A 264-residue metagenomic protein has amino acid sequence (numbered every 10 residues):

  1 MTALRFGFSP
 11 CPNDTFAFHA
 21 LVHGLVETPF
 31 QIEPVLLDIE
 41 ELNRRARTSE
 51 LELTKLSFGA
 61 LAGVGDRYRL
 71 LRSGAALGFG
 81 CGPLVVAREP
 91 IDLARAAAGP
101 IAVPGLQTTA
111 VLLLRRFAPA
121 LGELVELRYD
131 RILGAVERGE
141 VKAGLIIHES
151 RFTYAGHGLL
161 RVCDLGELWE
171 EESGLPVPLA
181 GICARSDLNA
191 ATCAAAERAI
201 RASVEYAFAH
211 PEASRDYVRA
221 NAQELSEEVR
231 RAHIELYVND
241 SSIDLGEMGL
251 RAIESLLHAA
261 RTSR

Functional and structural regions predicted by a protein language model:
T2-H23, P83-K142, E149, R251-S255: Bilobed "Venus flytrap"/periplasmic-binding protein-like clamshell domains and structurally analogous long
L4-R5, R67-A75, P100: A structural signal for short loop-to-beta-strand junctions that line the ligand-binding cleft of periplasmic/secreted
E27-E41: A short beta-strand-loop structural module common to alpha/beta enzyme folds
D38-E40, S49-A62, R128, I146-F152: Beta->alpha turn/N-cap motifs
L70-L93, R116, E170-D187: Hydrophobic/proline-rich hinge and linker segments of small-molecule sensing/allosteric domains, predominantly
Y129-R219: Pocket-lining segment of extracytoplasmic ligand-binding domains
N189-A259: Secondary-structure end/capping motifs
T262-R264: Conserved C-terminal helix/tail region of periplasmic/extracytoplasmic solute-binding proteins
